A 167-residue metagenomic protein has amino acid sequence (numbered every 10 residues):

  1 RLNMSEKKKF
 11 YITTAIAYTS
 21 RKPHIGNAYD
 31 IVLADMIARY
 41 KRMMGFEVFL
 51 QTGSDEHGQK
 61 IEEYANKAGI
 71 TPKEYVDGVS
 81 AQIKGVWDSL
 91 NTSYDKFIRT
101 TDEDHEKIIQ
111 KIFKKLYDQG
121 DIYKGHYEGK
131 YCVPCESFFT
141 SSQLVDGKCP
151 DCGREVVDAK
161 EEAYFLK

Functional and structural regions predicted by a protein language model:
M4-K167: N-terminal, positively charged nucleic-acid-binding surface of large information/translation enzymes
